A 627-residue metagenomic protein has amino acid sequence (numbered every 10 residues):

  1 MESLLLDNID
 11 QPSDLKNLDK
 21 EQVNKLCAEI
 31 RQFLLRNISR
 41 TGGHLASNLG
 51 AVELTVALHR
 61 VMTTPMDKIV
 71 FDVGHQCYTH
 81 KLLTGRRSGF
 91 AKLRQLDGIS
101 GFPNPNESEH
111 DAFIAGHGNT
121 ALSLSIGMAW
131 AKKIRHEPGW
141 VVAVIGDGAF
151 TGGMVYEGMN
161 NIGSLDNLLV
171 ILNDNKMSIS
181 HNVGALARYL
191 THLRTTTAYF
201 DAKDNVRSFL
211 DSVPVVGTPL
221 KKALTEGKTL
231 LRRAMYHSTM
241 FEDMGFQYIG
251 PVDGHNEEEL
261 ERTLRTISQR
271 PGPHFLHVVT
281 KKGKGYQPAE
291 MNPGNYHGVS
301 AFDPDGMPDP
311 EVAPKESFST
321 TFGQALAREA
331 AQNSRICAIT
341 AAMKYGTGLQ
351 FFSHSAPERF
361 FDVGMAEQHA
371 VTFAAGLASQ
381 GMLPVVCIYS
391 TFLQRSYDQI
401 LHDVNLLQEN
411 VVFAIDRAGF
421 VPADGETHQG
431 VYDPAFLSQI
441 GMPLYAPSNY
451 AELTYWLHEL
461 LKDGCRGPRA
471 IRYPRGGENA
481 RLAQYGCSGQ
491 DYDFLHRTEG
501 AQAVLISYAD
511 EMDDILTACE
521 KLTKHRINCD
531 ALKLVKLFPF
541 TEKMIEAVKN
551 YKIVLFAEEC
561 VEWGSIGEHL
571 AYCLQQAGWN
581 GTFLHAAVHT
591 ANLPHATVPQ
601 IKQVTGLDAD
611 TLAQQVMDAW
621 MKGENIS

Functional and structural regions predicted by a protein language model:
M1-L83, E242, F246-Y248, D253-E257 (+1 more regions): N-terminal amphipathic, basic-rich helices that act as targeting or association modules
F33, A57, G306, P310-E316: Nucleotide/pyrophosphate-binding catalytic subdomain
H44-L165, R335-I336, T340-A341, L349-Q350: Cofactor-binding active-site loop characterized by glycine-rich and histidine/acidic residues
K92-L124, I134-P138, S164-N295, P310-A325 (+9 more regions): Thiamine diphosphate
V141, I145-G158, G348, F360 (+3 more regions): Extended, hydrophobic alpha-helical segments in both membrane/secreted and soluble proteins
H297-G306: Surface-exposed loop/turn segments flanking beta-strands in extracellular/periplasmic regions
A446-G464: Conserved glycine-bearing catalytic or ligand-binding loops at nucleotide- and phosphate-handling centers of large
